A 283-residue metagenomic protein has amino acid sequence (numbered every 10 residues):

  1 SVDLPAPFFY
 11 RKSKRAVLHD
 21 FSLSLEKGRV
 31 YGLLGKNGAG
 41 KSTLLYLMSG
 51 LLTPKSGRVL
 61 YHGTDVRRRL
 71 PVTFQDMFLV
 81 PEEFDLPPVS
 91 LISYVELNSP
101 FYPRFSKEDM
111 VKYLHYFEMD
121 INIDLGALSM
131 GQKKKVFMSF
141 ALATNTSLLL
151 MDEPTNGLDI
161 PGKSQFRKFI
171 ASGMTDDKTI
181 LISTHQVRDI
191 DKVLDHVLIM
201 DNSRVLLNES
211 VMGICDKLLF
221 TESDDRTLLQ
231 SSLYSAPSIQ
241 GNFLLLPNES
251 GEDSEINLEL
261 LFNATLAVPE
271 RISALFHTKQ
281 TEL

Functional and structural regions predicted by a protein language model:
Y31-K36: The feature captures the beta-strand-to-loop junction immediately N-terminal to the Walker
S49: Helix-to-loop junction immediately C-terminal to a conserved catalytic motif
G57-R68, V72-T73: Conserved ABC transporter NBD signature motif
Q75, L79-V136: ABC-family P-loop ATPase nucleotide-binding domains
L149-E153, L158: Catalytic Walker B motif of ABC-type/P-loop ATPase nucleotide-binding domains
F166-L181, H185-L245: ABC transporter nucleotide-binding domain
